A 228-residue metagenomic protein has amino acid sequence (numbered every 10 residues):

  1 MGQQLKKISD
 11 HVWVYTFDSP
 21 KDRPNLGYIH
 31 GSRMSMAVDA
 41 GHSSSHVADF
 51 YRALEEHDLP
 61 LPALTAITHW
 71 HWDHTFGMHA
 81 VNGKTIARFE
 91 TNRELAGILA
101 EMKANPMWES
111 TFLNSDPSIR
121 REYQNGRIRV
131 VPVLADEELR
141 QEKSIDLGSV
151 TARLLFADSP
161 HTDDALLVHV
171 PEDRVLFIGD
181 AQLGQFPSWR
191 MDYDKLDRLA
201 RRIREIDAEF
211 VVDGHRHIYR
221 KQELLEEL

Functional and structural regions predicted by a protein language model:
L5-R52, L166-A181: Conserved beta-strand hairpin/beta-sheet module of binuclear metal-dependent hydrolase folds, prominently
K7-I8, A96-F156, R204: Metallo-beta-lactamase
H11, I29, D39, L54 (+8 more regions): Divalent metal-coordination and catalytic microenvironments
S19-K21, E137, D158-T162: A short catalytic or substrate-binding loop motif that flags glycine-/basic-rich loops and adjacent residues that bind
S35-M36, A40-S44, S144, T151-L225: Metallo-beta-lactamase
S45-T91, R204-F210: Active-site metal-binding motif and surrounding structural segment of the metallo-beta-lactamase
D49, G77-A80, L99-A100, R190 (+1 more regions): Short amphipathic alpha-helical segments
F89-E94, Q182: Short, acidic/turn-prone active-site loops that include or flank metal/cofactor- and phosphate-binding residues
